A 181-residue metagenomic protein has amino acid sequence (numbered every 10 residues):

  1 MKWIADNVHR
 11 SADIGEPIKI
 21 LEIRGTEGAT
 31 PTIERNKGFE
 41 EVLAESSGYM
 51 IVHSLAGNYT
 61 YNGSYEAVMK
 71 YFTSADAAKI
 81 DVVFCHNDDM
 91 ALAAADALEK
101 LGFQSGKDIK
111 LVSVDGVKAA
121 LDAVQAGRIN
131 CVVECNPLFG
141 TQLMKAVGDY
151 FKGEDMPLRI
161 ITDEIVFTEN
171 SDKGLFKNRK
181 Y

Functional and structural regions predicted by a protein language model:
M1-P17, S64-V68, G116-A120, C135-K152: Hydrophobic alpha-helical segments within soluble ligand-binding/sensing domains
H9, R35-G48, K70: Ligand-binding cleft/hinge of the Venus flytrap
I14-N36, H53-Y65: Basic- and aromatic-lined ligand-binding clefts that recognize polyanionic substrates
E16-K19, E45-I51, A77-D81, G106-K110 (+1 more regions): Loop/turn elements at helix/coil->beta-strand transitions in domains of secreted/extracellular proteins
P17-K19, I23-E27, P31, V42-L43 (+1 more regions): Hinge/cleft segment of the Venus flytrap/periplasmic-binding protein
F39, H53, G57-D122: Hydrophobic alpha-helical
H53-L55, C131, I165: Structural signal for short hydrophobic segments within the conserved structured cores of catalytic domains across
D96-P137, M144-I161: Exported/periplasmic ABC-transporter solute-binding proteins
